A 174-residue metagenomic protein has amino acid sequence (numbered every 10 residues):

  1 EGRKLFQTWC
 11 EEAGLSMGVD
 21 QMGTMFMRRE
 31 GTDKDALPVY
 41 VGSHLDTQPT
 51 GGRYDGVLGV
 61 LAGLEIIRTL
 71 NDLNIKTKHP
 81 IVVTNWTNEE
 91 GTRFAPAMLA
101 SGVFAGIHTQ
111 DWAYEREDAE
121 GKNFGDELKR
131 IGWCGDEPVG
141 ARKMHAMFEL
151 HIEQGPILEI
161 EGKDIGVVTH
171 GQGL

Functional and structural regions predicted by a protein language model:
E1-G52, L70: Acidic/His- and Gly-rich active-site-bordering loop/insert found across diverse amide/peptide-bond hydrolases
A13, K34-V39, K76-I81, R142-H145 (+1 more regions): Short coil/turn connectors at secondary-structure junctions
Q21-M22, V82, G140: Proline- and acidic/polar-enriched loop/turn elements at helix boundaries
V41, T50-E90, L150: Alpha-helical metal-binding/catalytic segments enriched in His/Glu/Asp
D46, N88-E89, R93-L174: Midchain, well-structured core segments that form catalytic/ion-binding scaffolds
